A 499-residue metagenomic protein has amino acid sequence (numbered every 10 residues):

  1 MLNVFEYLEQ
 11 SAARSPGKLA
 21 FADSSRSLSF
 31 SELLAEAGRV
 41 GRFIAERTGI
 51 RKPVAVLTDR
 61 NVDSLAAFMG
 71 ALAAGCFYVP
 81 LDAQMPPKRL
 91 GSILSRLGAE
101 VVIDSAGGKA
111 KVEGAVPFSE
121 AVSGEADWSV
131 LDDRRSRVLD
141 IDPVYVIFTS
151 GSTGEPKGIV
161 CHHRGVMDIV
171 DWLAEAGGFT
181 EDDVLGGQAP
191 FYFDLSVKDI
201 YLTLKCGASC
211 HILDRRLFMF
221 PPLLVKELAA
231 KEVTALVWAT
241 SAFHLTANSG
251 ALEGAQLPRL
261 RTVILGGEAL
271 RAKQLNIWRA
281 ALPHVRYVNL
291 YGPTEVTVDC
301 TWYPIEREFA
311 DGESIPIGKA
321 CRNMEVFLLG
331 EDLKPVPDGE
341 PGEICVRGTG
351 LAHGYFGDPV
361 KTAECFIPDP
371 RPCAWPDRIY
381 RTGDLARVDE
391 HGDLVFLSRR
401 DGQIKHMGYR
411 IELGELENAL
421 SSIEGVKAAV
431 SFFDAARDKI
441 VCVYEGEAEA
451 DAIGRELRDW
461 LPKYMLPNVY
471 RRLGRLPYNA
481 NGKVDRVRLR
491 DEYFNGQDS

Functional and structural regions predicted by a protein language model:
M1-F5, P87, V102-S136, V166 (+2 more regions): AMP-dependent adenylate-forming
M1-V146, C161, D168, R271-N276 (+4 more regions): AMP-binding/adenylate-forming domain of the ANL superfamily
L8-Q10, V62-P80, L173-A174, S196-A208 (+2 more regions): Hydrophobic alpha-helical segments in the ANL/AMP-binding
T58-N61, D82, F179, A189-S196 (+3 more regions): Conserved AMP-binding
T58-V62, C76-S92, A106-G108, A208-K231 (+3 more regions): ATP-dependent adenylate-forming carboxylate-activation enzymes
V146-I159: Conserved adenylation A10 loop of the ANL superfamily
K157-G186, D194-T234: Conserved AMP-binding/adenylation subdomain of ANL enzymes
K205-A208, V233-V237, A247-P316: Gly/Ser/Thr-rich phosphate-binding loop
